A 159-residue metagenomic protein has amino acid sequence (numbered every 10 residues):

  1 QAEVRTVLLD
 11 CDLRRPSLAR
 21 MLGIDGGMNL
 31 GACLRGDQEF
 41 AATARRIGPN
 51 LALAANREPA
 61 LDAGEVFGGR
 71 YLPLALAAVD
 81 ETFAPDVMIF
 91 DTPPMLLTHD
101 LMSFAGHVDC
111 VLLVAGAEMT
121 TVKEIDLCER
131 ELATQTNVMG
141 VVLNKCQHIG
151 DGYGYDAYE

Functional and structural regions predicted by a protein language model:
A2-V4, V108-C110, Q135-M139: Short glycine-/polar-rich loops that comprise or flank the Walker A/P-loop and associated switch/sensor motifs
V4-A84, P94-T98, M102-G106: P-loop/Walker-type NTP enzyme "switch/lid" segment
L9, A55-N56, D86-T92, L113-A117 (+1 more regions): Conserved beta-strand segments of the P-loop GTPase G domain that flank and frequently precede/overlap
L13-R14, M95, E118, C146-H148: Residue-level marker for beta-strand->alpha-helix junctions and adjacent short loops that shape enzyme
P16-L18, D62-G64, V122-K123, H148-Y153: Switch/connector loops and helix/strand junctions flanking conserved nucleotide-binding motifs in nucleotide-processing
R20, A78, K123-E131: Short alpha-helix adjacent to the SAM-binding motif of class I
D86, P94-L97, V108-D126: Conserved Switch II/interswitch segment of TRAFAC-class P-loop GTPases
D126-E159: Hydrophobic micro-sites
